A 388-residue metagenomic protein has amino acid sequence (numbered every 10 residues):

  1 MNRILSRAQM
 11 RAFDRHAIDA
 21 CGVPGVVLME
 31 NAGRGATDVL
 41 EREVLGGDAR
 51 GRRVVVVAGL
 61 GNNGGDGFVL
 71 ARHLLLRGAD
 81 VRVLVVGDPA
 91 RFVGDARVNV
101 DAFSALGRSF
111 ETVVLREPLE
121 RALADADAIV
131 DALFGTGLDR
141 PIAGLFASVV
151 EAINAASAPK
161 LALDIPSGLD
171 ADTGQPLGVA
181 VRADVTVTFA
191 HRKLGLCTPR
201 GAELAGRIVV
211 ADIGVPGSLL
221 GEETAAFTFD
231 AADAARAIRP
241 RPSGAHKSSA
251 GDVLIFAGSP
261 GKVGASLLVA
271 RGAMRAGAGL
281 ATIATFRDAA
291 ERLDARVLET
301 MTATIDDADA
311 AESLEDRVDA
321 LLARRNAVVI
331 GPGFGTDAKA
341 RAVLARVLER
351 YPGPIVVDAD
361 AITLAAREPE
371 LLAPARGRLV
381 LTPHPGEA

Functional and structural regions predicted by a protein language model:
M1-V86, V93, V185, L196-I355 (+2 more regions): Small-residue (G/A/S/T)-rich helix-start motifs and N-terminal tracts that mark the onset
D38-L133, P141-L163, V343, Y351: Nucleotide and nucleotide-moiety/phosphate-recognizing core
P89, P118, G168, D288-A289: Positions that flank functional sites
V100-G107, V179-A180, R200-E203, L372-A373: Short, conserved catalytic or adaptor-binding loops enriched in Gly and charged residues
L106-T112, G137-I142, I305-A310, P332-T336: Short, flexible loop segments at the rims of nucleotide/cofactor-binding pockets, characterized by
L115-P118, I165-A171, L194, A310 (+1 more regions): Short acidic loop-to-helix transition motifs that present clustered carboxylates
L123-D127, I153, A180, L322-A323 (+2 more regions): A short, aliphatic-rich alpha-helical micro-motif
A126-A128, L133-A225: Internal gly/pro-rich beta-alpha loop/helix module that stabilizes soluble enzyme cofactors or their anionic handles
